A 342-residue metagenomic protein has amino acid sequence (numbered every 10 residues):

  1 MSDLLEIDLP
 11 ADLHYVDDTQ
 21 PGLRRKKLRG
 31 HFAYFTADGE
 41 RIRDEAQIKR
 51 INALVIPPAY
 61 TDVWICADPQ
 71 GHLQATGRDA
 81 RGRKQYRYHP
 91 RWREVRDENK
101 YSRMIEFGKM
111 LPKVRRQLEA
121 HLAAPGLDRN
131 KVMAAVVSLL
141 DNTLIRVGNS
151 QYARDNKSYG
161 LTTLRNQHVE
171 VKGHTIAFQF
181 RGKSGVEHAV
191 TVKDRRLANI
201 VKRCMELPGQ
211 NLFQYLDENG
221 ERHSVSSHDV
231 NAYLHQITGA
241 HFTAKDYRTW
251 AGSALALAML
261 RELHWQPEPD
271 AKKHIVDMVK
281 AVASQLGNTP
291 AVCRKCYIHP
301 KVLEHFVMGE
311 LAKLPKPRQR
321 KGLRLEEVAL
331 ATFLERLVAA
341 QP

Functional and structural regions predicted by a protein language model:
M1-Y159, R165-I275, V279-L286, C293-K295 (+3 more regions): A positively charged, amphipathic N-terminal helix/segment that binds anionic biomolecules
Q179-R181, G185, T191-V192, F306-R320: Short Lys/Arg-enriched helix C-cap and helix-to-coil transition segments that create basic nucleic-acid-contact patches
M278-P290, I298-R318: C-terminal structured "cap/appendage" subdomains that terminate the fold
V302-A312, P317, R324-P342: Short, amphipathic C-terminal "tail helix"
